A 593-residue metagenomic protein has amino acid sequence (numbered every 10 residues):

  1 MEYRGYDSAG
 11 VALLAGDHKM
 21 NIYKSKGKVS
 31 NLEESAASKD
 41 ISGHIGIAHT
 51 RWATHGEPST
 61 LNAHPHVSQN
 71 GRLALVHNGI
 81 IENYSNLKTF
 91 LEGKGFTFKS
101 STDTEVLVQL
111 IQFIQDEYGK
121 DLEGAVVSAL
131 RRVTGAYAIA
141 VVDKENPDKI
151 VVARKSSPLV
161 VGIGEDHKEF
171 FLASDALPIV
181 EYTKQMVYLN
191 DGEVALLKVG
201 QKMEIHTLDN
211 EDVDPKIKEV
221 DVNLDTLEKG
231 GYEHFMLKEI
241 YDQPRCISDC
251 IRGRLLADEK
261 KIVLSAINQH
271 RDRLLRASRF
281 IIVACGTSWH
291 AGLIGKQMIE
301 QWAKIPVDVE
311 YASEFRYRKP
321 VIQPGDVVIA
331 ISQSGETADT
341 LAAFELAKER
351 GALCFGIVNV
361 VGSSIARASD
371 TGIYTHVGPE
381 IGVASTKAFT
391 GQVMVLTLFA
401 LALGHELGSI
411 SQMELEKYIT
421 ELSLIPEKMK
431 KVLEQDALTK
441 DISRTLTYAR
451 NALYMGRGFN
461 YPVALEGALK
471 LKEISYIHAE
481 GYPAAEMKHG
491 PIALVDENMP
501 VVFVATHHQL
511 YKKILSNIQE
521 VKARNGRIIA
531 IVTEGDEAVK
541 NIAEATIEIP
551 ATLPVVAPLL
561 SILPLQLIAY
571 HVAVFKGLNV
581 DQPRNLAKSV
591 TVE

Functional and structural regions predicted by a protein language model:
M1-H234, K238, R245-R279, Y317 (+4 more regions): Conserved short alpha-helical segments that host acidic/polar catalytic motifs at enzyme active sites
I45, L73, R279-I281, V327 (+3 more regions): Structural motif
A48-L61, D258-R271, G295-I331, H478-L494: Glycine-rich oxoanion-binding loops at beta->alpha junctions
H77, T97, Q115-G119, Q185 (+18 more regions): Hydrophobic alpha-helical scaffolding
R131, Q243-I247, I251-I281, T371-P500 (+1 more regions): Active-site phosphate/pyrophosphate-binding segments
I150, L159-E165, E169-V187, S313-A347 (+3 more regions): Glycine-rich, anion-gripping cofactor-binding loops and their flanking helix/strand elements in enzyme active sites
M236, R527, K540-I542, E548 (+1 more regions): Generic C-terminus detector
L275-L424, T506-A545, I568, V572: Glycine-rich phosphate-binding loops that contact phosphosugars or nucleotide phosphates
